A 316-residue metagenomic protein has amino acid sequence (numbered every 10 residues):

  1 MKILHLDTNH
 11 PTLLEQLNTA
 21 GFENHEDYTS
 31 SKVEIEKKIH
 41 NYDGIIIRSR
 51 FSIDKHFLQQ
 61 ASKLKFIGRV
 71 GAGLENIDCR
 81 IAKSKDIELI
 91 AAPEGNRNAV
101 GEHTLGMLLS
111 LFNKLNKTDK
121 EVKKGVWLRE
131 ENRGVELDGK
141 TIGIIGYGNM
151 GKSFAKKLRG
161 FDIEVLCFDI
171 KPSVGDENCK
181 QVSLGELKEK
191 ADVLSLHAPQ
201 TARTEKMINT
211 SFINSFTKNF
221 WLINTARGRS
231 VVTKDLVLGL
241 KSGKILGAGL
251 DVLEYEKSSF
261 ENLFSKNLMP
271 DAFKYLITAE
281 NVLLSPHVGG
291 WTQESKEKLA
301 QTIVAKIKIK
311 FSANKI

Functional and structural regions predicted by a protein language model:
M1, E130-K218: Rossmann-like dinucleotide/phosphate-binding beta-alpha-beta segment
M1-I90, L187-E189, N209-S211: An N-terminal-biased, well-structured beta-alpha scaffold segment characteristic of Rossmann-like dinucleotide-binding
F22, I87, C179, I245 (+1 more regions): Short, conserved active-site loop motifs that form the nucleotide-linked donor/cofactor pocket
D43-G44, F66, V193, W221 (+2 more regions): Short, Asp-centered acidic motifs that coordinate Mg2+ and/or phosphate in catalytic or ligand-binding sites
R50, D192, H197-Q200, A226-R227 (+1 more regions): Short glycine-/small-residue-rich Rossmann-like dinucleotide-binding loops
A61-F66, K85-I87, I163, K218-F220 (+1 more regions): A short helix->loop->beta-strand "cap" motif at the edges of active sites that frequently abuts
K85-I87, P93-T141, S153-K156, G160: Phosphate-binding beta-alpha-beta segment of Rossmann-like dinucleotide-binding domains, i.e., the NAD(P)
N219-L222, R227-I316: Rossmann-like dinucleotide-binding domain for NAD(H)/NADP(H)
